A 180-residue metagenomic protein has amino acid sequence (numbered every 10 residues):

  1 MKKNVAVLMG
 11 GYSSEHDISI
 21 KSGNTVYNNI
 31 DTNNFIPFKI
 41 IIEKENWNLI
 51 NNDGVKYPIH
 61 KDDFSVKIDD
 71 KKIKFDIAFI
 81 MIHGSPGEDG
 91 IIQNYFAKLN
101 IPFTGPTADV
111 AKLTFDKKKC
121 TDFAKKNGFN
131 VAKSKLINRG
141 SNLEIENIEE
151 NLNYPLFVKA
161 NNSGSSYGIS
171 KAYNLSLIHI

Functional and structural regions predicted by a protein language model:
M1-D109, T114-F115, K119, N138-E146: ATP-binding N-terminal substructure of ATP-dependent carboxylate-amine bond-forming enzymes
G54-P58, D122-K125, E150-L152, L175: Short, hinge-like loop/turn segments at secondary-structure boundaries
I73, F129, L152: Structured loop/turn residues at beta-strand edges in well-structured enzyme cores
D116-K135: Short, glycine-/small-residue-rich phosphate/pyrophosphate-handling segment
A124-K125, E149-I169: ATP-grasp fold ATP-binding core
I137, I169-N174: Short beta-strand-to-turn element immediately C-terminal to the catalytic PLP-Schiff-base lysine in fold type I
I178-I180: Conserved small/polar residues in nucleotide/adenosyl-binding loops
